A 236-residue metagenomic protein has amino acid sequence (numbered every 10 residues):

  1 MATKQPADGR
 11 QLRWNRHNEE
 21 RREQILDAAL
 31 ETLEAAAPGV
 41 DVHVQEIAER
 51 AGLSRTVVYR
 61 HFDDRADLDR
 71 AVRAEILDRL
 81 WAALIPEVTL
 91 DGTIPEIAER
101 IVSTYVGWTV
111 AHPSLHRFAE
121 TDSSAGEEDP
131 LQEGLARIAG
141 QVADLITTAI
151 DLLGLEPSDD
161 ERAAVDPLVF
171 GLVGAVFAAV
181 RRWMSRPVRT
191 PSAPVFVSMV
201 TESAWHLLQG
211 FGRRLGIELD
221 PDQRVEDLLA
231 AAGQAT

Functional and structural regions predicted by a protein language model:
M1-P6, D144, T148-L152, A178-T236: C-terminal peripheral helix-coil segments that are non-catalytic and often amphipathic
M1-R50, D67-R70: Basic, helix-initiating cap at the start of DNA-binding domains
Q24, D41, A66-R79, F118-E120 (+2 more regions): Alpha-helical DNA-contacting segments of helix-turn-helix folds
I25-L33, I76, L80, Y105: Short hydrophobic clusters on alpha-helical segments that form packing/core surfaces in small helical domains
A51-F62: Short hydrophobic/aromatic patch on the recognition helix
A71, I85-S114, D159, V197: Hydrophobic alpha-helical connector segments
P95-E120, R137-T148, F170-F177: Helical hydrophobic small-molecule/effector-binding pocket
E127-L155, A163-A178, V195-H206: Amphipathic alpha-helical packing segments from all-alpha helical-bundle domains
